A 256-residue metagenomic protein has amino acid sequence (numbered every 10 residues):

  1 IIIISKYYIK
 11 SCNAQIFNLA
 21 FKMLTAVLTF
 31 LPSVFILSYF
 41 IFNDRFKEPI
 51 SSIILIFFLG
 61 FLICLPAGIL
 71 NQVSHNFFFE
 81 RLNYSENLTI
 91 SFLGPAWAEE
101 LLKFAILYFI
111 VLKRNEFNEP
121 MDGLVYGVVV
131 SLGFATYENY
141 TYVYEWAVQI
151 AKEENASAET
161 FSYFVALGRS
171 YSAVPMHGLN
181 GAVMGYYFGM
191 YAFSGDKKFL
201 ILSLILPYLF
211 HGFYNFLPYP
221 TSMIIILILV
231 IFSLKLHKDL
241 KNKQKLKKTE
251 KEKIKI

Functional and structural regions predicted by a protein language model:
I3-Y8, F17-I256: Hydrophobic alpha-helical segments at protein termini of multi-pass membrane proteins
